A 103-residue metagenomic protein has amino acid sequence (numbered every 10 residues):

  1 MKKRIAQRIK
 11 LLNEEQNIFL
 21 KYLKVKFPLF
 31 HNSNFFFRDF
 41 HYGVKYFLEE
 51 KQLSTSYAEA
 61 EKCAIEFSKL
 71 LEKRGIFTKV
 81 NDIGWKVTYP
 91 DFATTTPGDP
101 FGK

Functional and structural regions predicted by a protein language model:
K2-R38: Positively charged, polyanion-binding regions of nucleic-acid-associated proteins
K3-K10, Y46-E49, S54-A58: A generic short-segment signal for beta-strand/edge and adjacent turn/coil regions
E14-F19, Y42, K51-F77: Charge-enriched amphipathic alpha-helical scaffolds
V25, K73-K103: Phospho-regulated, low-complexity intrinsically disordered regions of nuclear gene-regulatory and chromatin-associated
H31-T55: Short acidic, hydrophobic short linear motifs in intrinsically disordered regions
F40-V44, E61, I65-S68, T88 (+2 more regions): Short, surface-exposed, charged/polar-biased interaction segments
